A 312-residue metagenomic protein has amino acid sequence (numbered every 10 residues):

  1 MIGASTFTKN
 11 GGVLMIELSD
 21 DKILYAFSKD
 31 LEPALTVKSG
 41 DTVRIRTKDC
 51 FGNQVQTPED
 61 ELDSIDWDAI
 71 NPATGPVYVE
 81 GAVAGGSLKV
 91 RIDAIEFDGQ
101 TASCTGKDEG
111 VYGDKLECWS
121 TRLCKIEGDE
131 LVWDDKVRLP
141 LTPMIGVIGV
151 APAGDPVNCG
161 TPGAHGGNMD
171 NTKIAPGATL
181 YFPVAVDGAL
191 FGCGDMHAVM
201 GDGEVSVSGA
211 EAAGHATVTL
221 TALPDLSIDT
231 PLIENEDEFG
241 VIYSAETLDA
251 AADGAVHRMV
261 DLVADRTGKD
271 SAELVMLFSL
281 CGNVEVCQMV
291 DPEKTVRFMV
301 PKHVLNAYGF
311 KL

Functional and structural regions predicted by a protein language model:
G3-L14: Short, Lys/Arg-enriched N-terminal segments with co-localized hydrophobic residues within the first ~10-30 amino acids
I16-I65: N-terminal, Lys/Arg-enriched amphipathic/low-complexity engagement segments that precede the first folded domain
S19-S28, D66-T74, V157-H165: Short, structured beta-strand/loop micro-motifs enriched in basic residues and often containing a Trp
I45, S87-V90, F182: A generic structural signal for residues embedded in beta-strands
C50-E61, I95-T105, G188-V199, C287-V290: Short, Lys/Arg- and Gly-enriched loop/turn segments at beta-strand edges
A94-P176: Intrinsically disordered, low-complexity linker/loop segments enriched in Gly/Pro and charged/polar residues
L141-N168, T172-A250, V260: Conserved mixed alpha/beta catalytic, RNA-binding, or beta-rich assembly cores of soluble enzyme, regulatory
